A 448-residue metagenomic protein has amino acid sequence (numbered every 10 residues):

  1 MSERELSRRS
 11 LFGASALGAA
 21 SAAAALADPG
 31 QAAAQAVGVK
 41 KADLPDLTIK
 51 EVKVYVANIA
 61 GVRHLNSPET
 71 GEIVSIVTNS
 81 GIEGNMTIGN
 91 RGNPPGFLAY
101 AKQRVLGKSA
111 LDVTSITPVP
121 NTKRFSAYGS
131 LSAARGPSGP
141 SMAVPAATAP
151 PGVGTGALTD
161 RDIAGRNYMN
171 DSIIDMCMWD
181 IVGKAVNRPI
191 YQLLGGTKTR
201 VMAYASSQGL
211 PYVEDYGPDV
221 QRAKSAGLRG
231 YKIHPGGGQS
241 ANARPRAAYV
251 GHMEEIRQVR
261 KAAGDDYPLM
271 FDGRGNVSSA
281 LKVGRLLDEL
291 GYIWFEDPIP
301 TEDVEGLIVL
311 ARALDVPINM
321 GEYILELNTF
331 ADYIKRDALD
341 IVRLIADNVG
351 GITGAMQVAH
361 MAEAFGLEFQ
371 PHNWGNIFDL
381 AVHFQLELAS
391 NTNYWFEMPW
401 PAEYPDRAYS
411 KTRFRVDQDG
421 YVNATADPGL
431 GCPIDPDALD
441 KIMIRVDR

Functional and structural regions predicted by a protein language model:
M1-A33: N-terminal export signals
A25-R63: C-terminal segment of N-terminal export signals and the immediately downstream linker at the start of the mature
D46, V77-A185: Metal- or metallocofactor-binding catalytic centers and their adjacent structured scaffolds across diverse enzyme
G81, N187, F295, Y333 (+3 more regions): Conserved, mostly hydrophobic/aromatic
G96, R285, G291, E302-Y421: Shared catalytic-loop signature of beta/alpha-barrel
M169, D175-L210: Glycine-rich, aromatic-flanked loop segments that form ligand/cofactor-binding clefts across common enzyme folds
R200-L314: Metal-dependent enolase-superfamily TIM-barrel catalytic cores that perform enediolate-based chemistry
Y409-R448: C-terminal extensions of enzymes
